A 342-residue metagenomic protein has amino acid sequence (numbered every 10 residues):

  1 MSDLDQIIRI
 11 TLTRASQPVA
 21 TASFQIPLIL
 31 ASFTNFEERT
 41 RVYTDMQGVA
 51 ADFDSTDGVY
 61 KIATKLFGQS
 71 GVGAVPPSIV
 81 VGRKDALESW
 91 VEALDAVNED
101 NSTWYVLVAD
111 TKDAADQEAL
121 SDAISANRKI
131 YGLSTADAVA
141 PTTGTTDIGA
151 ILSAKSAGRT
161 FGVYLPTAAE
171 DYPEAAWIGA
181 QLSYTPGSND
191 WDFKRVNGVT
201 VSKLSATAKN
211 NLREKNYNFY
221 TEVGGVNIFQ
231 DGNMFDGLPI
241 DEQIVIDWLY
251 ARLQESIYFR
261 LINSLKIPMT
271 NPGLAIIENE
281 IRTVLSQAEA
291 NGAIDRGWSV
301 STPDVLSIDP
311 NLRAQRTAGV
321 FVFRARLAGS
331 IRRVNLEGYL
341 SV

Functional and structural regions predicted by a protein language model:
M1-V342: Surface-exposed assembly/interface segments
